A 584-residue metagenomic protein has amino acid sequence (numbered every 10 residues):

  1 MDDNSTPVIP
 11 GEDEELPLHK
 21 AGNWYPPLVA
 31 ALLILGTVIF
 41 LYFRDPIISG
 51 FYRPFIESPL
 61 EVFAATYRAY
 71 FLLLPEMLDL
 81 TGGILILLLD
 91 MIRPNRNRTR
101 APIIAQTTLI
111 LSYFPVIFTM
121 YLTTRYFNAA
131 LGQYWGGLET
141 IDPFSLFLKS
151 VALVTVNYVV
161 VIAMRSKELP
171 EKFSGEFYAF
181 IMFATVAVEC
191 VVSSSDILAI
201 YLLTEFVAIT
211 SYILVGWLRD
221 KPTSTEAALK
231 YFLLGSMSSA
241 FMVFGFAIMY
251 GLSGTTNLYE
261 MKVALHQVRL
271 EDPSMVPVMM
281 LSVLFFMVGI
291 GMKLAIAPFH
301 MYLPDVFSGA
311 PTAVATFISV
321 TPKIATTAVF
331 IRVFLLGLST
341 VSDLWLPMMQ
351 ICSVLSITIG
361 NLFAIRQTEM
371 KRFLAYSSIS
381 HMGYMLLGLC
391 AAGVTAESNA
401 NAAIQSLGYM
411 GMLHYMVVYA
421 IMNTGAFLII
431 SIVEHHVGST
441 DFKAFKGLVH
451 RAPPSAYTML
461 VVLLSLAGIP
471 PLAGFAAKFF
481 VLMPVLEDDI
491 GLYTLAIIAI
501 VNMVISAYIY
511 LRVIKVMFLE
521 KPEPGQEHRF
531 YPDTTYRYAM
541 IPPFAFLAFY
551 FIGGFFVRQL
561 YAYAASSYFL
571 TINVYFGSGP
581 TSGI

Functional and structural regions predicted by a protein language model:
D2-I584: Alpha-helical transmembrane segments of multi-pass membrane proteins predominantly involved in bioenergetics
